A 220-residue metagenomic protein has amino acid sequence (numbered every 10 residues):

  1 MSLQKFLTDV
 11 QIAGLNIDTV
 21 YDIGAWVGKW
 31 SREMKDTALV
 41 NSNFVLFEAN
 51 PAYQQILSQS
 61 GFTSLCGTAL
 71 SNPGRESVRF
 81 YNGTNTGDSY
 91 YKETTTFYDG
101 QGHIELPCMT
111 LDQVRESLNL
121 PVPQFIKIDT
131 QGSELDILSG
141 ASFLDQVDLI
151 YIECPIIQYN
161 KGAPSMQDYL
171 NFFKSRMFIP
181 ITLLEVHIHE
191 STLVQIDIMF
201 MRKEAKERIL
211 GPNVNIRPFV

Functional and structural regions predicted by a protein language model:
M1-V220: Phosphate/nucleotide-binding beta-alpha loop and adjacent structural elements of enzyme active sites
